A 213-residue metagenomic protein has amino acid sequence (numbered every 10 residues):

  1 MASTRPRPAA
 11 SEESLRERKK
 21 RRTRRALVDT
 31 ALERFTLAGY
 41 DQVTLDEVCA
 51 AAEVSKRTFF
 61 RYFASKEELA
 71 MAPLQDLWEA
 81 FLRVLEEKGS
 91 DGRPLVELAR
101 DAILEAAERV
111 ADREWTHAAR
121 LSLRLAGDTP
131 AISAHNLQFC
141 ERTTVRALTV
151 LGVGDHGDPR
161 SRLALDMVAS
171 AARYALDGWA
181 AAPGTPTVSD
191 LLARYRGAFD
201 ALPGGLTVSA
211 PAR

Functional and structural regions predicted by a protein language model:
M1-A38, Q42-V54, M71: Basic, helix-initiating cap at the start of DNA-binding domains
M1-R7, T149, A181-R213: C-terminal peripheral helix-coil segments that are non-catalytic and often amphipathic
L27, S65-A70, A80-F81: Short amphipathic alpha-helical segment with a characteristic S/N-K-E followed by hydrophobic residues
D41-Q42, E67-E68, D76: Residue-level preference for short helical/loop micro-motifs built around acidic side chains
S55-F63: Short hydrophobic/aromatic patch on the recognition helix
A72, E79-S122: Hydrophobic alpha-helical connector segments
T129-D155, P159-D166: Amphipathic alpha-helical packing segments from all-alpha helical-bundle domains
V153-F199: Hydrophobic/aromatic-rich alpha-helical bundle segments in the mid-to-C-terminal region
